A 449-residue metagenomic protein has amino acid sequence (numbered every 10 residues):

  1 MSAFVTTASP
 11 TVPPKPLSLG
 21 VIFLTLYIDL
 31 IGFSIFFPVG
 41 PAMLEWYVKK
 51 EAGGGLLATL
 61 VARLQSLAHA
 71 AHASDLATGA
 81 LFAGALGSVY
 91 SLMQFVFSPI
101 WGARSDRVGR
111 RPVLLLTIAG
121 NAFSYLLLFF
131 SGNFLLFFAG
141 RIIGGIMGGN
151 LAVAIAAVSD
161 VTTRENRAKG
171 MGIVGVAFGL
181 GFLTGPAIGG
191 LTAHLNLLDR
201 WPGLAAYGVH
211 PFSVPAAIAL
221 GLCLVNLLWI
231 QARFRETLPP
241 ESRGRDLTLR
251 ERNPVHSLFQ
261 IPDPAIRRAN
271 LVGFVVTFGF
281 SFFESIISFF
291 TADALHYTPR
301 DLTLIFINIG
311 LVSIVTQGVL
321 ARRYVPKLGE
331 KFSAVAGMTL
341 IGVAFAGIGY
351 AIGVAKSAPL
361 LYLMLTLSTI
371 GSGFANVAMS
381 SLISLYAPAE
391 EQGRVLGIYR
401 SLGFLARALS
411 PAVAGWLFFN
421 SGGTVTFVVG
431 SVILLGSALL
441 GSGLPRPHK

Functional and structural regions predicted by a protein language model:
V5-P16, R235-V272, A294: Juxtamembrane intracellular "pre-TM" segments in multi-pass secondary transporters
V39-A80, S285-L302: Short amphipathic helix-loop junctions that connect adjacent transmembrane helices in Major Facilitator Superfamily/SLC
F95-F134: Conserved MFS/SLC helix-loop-helix module at the cytosolic interface between two early adjacent transmembrane helices
F97-G109, T316-E330, F418: Helix-to-loop junctions at the C-terminal end of transmembrane segments in multipass secondary transporters
G109, F130-L135, H296, A351-A355: Helix-breaking motifs and short loop linkers at transmembrane-helix boundaries and internal kinks in secondary membrane
A139-F178: Cytoplasmic helix-loop-helix junction between adjacent transmembrane helices in 12-TM secondary transporters
L220-P240, L440-L444: C-terminal membrane-cytosol helix-exit motif in multi-pass small-molecule transporters
K331-M379: C-terminal transmembrane helical hairpin of 12-TM major facilitator-type secondary transporters
